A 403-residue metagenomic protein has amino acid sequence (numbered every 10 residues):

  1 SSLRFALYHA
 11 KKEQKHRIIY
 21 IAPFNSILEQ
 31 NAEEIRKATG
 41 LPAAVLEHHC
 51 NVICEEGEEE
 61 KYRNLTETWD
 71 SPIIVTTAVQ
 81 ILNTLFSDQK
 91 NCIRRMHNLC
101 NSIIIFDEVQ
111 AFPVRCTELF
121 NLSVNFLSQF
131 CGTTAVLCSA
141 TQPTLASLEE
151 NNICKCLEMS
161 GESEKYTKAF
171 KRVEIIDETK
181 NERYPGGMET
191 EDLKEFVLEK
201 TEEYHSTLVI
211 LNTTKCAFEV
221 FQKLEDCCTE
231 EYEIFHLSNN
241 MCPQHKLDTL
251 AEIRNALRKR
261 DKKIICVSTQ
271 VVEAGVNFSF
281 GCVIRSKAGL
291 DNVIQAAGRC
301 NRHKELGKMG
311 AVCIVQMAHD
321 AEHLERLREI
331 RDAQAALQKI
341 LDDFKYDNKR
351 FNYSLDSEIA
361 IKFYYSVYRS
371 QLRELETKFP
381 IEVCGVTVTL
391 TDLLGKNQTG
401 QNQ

Functional and structural regions predicted by a protein language model:
S1-A6: Walker A/P-loop
K15-A38, V52, T144: Conserved Walker A/P-loop ATP-binding site and its immediately adjacent core in helicase/helicase-like ATPase domains
L41-F86: Inter-Walker segment of RecA-like/P-loop motor cores
L46-E59, N212-K215, I234-L250, V267-E273: Conserved helicase motor
T68-D88, L257-E273, R285: Conserved two-lobed SF2 helicase motor
C92-I103, Q110-Y166: Post-DEXD/H (motif II) to motif III coupling segment of the RecA-like Helicase ATP-binding lobe
S128, R183-Y184, E191-E199, Y204 (+6 more regions): C-terminal helicase lobe and adjacent C-terminal extensions/tails of nucleic-acid helicase motors
T141-K200: Interdomain hinge/linker at the junction between the two RecA-like core domains of SF2 helicases
